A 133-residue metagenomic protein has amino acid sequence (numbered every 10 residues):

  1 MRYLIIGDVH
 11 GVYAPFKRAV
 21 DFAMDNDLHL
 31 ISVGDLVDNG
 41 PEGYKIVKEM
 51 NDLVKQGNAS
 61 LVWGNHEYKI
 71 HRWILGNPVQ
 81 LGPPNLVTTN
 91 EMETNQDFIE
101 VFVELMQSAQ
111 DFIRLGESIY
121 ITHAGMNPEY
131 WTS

Functional and structural regions predicted by a protein language model:
M1-E49: N-terminal active-site segment of His-dependent metallophosphoesterases
N39-P128, T132-S133: Active-site neighborhood of divalent metal-dependent phosphoester bond hydrolases
